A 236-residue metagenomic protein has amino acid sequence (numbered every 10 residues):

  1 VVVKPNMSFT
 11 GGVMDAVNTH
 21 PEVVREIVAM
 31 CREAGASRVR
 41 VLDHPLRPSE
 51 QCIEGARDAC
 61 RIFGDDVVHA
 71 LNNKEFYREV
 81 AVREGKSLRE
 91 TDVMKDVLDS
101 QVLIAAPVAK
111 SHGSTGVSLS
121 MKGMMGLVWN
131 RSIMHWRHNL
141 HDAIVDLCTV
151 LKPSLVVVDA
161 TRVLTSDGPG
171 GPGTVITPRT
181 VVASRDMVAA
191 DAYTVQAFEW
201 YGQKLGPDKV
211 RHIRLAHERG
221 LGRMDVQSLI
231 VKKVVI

Functional and structural regions predicted by a protein language model:
V1-I236: N-terminal and secondary-structure boundary signal
